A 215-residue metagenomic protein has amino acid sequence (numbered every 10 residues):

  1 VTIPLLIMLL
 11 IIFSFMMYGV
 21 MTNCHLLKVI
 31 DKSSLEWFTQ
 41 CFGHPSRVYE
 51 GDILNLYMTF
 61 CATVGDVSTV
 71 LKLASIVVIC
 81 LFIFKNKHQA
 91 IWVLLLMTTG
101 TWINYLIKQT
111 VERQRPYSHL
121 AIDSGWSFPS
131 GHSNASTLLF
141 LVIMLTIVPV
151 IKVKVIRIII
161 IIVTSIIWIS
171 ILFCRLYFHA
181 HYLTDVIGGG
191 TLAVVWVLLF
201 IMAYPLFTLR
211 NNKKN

Functional and structural regions predicted by a protein language model:
V1-V67, V111-H119: N-terminal transmembrane-helix/juxtamembrane module of multi-pass inner/ER membrane proteins
T2-L5, L71, A90-L95, I158-S165 (+2 more regions): Hydrophobic alpha-helical transmembrane segments
F13-M17, N23-L26, V78, I83 (+3 more regions): Hydrophobic membrane-targeting signal helices
Y18-T22, L35, T39, A62 (+6 more regions): Membrane-water interface at transmembrane helix exits
K28, L35, T39, K72-K154 (+1 more regions): Membrane-interface loops
D52-A62, L81, K85, Q89 (+3 more regions): Membrane-helix interfacial "entry" motifs
P116-N215: Membrane-embedded catalytic cores of phosphoryl/pyrophosphoryl-handling enzymes
